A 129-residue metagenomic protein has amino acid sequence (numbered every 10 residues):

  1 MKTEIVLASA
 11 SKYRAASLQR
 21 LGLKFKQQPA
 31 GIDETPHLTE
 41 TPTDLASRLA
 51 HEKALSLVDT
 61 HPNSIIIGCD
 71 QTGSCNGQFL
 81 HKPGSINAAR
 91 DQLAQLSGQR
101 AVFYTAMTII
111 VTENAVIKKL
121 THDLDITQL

Functional and structural regions predicted by a protein language model:
M1-L23: N-terminal beta1-alpha1 ligand-phosphate binding loop
K2-I5, Q19, P42-L129: Anionic-ligand binding patches
A10, A30, T112: Cofactor-binding loop segments of dinucleotide-utilizing enzymes, especially the Rossmann-like FAD- and NAD(P)+-binding
R14, E34-P36, V116: Flexible, glycine-rich phosphate/dinucleotide-binding loops and adjacent beta-alpha linkers at cofactor/substrate
A15, Q27, T105-A106: Intrinsically disordered, low-complexity regions enriched in small/polar residues
K26-T35: A short beta-strand-loop structural module common to alpha/beta enzyme folds
T39: Catalytic strand-loop-helix junctions within cyclic-nucleotide turnover domains
